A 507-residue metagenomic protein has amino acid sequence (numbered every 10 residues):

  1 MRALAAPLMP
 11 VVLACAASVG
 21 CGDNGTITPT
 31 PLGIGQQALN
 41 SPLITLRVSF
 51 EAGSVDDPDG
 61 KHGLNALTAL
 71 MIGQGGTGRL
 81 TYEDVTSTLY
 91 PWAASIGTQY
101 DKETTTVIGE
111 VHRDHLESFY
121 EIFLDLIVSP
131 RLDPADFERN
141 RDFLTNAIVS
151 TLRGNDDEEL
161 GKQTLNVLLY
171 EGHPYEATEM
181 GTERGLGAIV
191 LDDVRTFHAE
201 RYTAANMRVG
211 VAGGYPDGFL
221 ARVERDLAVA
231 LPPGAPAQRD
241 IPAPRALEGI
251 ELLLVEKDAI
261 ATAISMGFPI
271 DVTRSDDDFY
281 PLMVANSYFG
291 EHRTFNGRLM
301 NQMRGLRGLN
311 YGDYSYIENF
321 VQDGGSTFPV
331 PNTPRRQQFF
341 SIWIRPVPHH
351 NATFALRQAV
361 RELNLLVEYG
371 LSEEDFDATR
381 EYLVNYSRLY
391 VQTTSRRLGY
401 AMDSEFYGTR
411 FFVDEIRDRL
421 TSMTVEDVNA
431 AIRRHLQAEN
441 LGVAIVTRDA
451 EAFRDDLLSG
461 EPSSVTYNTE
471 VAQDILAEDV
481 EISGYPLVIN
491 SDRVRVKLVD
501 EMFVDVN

Functional and structural regions predicted by a protein language model:
A16-G20: C-terminal motif of bacterial Sec signal peptides marking the signal peptidase cleavage site
C21, G25-I34, R208-G213, E374-N507: C-terminal regions of mature proteins
G22-I27, V85-F197, P242-R245, R357 (+2 more regions): Acidic/histidine-enriched segments that form metal/cofactor-coordinating and catalytic pocket/exosite environments
T26, N166-M207, G218, A235-P244 (+4 more regions): Histidine-acidic residue clusters that define the catalytic metal-binding segment of zinc metallopeptidase domains
R47-E110, E176-M180, R293-Q322: M16/MPP (pitrilysin/insulinase) zinc-metallopeptidase core fold and M16-derived inactive scaffolds
F137, R141, N146, S150 (+5 more regions): Non-catalytic, conformational "gating/processing" segments within enzyme and secreted inhibitor domains
F143-T164, A243-A261, L306-N310, Y314-G324 (+3 more regions): Short acidic/His-enriched helical or mixed secondary-structure segments at domain edges of catalytic enzymes and some
E171, R208-V272, E291, T447-K497: An aromatic/glycine/proline-enriched structural segment found at the starts of mature extracellular/organellar domains
